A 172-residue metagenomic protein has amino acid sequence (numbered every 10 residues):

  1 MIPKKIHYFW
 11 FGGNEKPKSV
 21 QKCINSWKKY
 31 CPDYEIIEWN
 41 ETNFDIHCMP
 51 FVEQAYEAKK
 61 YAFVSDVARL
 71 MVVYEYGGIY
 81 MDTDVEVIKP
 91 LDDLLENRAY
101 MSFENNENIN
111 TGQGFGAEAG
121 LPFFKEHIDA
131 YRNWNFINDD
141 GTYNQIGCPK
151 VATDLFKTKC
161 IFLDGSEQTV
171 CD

Functional and structural regions predicted by a protein language model:
M1-S65, M81-D172: Glycosyltransferase-associated regions of secretory-pathway enzymes, highlighting luminal stem/catalytic domains
D66-G78: Small-residue hinge/turn detector
